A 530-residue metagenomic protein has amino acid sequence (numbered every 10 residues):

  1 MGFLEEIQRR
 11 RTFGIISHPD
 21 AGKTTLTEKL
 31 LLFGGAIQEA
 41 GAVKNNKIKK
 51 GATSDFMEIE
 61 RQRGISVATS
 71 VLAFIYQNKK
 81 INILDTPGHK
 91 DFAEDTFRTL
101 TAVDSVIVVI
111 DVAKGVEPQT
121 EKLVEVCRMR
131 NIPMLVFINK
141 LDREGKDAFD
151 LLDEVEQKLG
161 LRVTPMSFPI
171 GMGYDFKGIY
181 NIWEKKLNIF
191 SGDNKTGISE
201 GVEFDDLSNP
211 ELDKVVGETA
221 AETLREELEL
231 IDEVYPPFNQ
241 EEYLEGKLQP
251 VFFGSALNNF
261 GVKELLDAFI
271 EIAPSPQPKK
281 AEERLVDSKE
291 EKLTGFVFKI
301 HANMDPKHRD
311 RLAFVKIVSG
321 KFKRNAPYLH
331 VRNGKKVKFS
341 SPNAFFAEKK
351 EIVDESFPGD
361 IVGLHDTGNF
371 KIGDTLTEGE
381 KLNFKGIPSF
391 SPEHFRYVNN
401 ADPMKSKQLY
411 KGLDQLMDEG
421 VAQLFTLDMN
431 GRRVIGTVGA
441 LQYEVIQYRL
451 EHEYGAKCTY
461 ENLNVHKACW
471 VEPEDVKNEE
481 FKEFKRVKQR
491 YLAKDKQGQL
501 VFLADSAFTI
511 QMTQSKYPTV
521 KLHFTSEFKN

Functional and structural regions predicted by a protein language model:
M1-N530: Structural and coupling elements of P-loop NTPases
